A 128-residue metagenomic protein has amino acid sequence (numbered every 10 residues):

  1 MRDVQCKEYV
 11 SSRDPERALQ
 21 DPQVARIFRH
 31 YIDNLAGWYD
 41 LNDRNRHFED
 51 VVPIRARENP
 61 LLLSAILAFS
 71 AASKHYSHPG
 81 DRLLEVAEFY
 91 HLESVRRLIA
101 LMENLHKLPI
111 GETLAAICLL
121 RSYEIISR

Functional and structural regions predicted by a protein language model:
M1-L108, R128: Intrinsically disordered, low-complexity activation-like regions
E112-R128: A generic, well-ordered mixed alpha/beta core segment in the N-terminal half of proteins
